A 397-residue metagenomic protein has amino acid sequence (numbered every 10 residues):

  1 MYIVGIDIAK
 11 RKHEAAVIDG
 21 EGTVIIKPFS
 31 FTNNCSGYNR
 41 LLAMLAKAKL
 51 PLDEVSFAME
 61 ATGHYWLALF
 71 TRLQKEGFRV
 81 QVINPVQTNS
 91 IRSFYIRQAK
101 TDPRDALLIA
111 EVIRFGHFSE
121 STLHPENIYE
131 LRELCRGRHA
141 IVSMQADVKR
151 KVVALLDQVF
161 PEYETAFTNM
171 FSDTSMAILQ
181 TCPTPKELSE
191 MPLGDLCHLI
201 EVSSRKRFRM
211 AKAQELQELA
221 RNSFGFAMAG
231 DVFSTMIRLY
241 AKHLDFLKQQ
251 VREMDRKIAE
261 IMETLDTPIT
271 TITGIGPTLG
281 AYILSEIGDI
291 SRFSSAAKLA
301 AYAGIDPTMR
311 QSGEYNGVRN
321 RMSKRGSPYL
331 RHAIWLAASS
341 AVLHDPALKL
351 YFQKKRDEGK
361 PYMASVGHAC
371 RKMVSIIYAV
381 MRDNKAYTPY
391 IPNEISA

Functional and structural regions predicted by a protein language model:
M1-A397: A detector of single, family-specific signature residues that are central to catalytic or substrate-handling motifs
